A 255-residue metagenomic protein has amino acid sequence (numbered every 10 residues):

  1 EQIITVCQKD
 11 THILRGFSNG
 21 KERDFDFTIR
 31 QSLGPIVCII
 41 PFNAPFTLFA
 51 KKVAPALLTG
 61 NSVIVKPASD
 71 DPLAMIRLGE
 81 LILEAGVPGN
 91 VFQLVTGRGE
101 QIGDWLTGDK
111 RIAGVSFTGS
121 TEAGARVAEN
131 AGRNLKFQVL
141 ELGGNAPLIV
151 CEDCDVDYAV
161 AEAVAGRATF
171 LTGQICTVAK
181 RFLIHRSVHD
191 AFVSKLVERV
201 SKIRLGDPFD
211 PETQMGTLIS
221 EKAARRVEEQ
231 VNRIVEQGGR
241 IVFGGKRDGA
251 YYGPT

Functional and structural regions predicted by a protein language model:
E1-T11, K21, V227: Long amphipathic alpha-helix in the N-terminal Rossmann-like dinucleotide-binding domain of NAD(P)-dependent
K9, L14-Y158: Rossmann-like NAD(P) dinucleotide-binding subdomain of oxidoreductase/dehydrogenase enzymes
P35-V37, R181, T255: Residues embedded in well-ordered beta-strands
G86, G108, G114, E122-G253: ALDH superfamily catalytic-core signature
